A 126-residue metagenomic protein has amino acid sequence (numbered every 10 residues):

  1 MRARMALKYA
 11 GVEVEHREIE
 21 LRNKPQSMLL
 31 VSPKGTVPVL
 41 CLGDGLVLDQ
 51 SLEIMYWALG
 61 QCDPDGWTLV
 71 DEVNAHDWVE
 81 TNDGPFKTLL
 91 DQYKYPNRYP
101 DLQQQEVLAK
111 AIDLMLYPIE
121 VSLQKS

Functional and structural regions predicted by a protein language model:
M1-Y117, L123-K125: GST-like domain detector, emphasizing the conserved glutathione-binding G-site in the N-terminal thioredoxin-like
